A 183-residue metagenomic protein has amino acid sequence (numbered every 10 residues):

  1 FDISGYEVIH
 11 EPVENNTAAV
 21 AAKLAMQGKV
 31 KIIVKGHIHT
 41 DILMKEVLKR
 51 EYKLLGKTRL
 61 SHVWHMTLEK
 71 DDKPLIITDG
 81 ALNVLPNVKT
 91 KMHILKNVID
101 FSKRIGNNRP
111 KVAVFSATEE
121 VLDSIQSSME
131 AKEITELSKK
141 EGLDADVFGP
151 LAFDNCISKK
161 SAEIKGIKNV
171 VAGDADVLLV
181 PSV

Functional and structural regions predicted by a protein language model:
F1-V183: Anion-binding alpha/beta catalytic cores of soluble intermediary-metabolism enzymes, centered on
